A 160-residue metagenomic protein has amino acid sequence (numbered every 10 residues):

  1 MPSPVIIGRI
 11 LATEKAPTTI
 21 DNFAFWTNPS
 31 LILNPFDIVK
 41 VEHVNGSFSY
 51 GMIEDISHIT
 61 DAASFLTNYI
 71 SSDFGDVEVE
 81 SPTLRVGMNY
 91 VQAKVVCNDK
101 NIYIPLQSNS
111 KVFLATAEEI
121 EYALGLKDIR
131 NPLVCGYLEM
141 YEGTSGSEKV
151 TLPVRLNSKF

Functional and structural regions predicted by a protein language model:
M1-F160: Basic- and hydrophobic-enriched, low-structure N-terminal and domain-boundary segments that flank ATP-binding catalytic
